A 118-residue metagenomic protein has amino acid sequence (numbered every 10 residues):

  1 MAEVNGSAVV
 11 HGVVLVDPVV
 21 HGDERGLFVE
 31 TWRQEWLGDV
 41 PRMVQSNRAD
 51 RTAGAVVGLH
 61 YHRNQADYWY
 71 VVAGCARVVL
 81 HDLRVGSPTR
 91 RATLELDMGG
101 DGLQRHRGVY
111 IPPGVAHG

Functional and structural regions predicted by a protein language model:
M1-R107: Non-catalytic, conserved peripheral segments adjacent to functional cores
Q104-G118: Conserved SET/PR-domain catalytic core that frames the SAM/AdoMet-binding pocket
